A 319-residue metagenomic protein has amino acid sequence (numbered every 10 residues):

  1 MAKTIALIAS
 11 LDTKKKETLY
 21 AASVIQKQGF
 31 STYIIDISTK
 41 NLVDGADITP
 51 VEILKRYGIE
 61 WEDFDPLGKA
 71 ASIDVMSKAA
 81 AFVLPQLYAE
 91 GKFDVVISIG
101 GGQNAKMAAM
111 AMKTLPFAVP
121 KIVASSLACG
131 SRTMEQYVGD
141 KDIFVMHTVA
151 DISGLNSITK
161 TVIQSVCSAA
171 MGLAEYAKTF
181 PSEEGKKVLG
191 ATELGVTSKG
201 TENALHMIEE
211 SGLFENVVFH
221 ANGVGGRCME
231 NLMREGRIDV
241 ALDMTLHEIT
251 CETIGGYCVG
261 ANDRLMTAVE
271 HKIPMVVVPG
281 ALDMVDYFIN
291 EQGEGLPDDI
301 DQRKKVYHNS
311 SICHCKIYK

Functional and structural regions predicted by a protein language model:
A2-N41, V95, G101-V123: N-terminal phosphate-binding or glycine-rich loops at protein starts, especially the Walker A/P-loop of NTPases
S10-K16, D94-M107, A128, G190-T201 (+3 more regions): Gly/Ser/Thr-rich loops at beta-strand to alpha-helix junctions that form or flank small-molecule/cofactor-binding
K14-V24, Y33, T39-V51, E184-G223 (+2 more regions): Glycine-rich phosphate/diphosphate-binding loop of Rossmann-like nucleotide-binding domains
D44-K92: Phosphate/nucleotide-donor binding subsite
D65-G68, S131-V196: Cap/lid and interdomain-hinge subdomains that line or gate substrate/regulatory clefts in soluble alpha/beta enzymes
V95, M107-Y137, F144-H147, V217-A221 (+1 more regions): Short, acidic/small-residue loops that bind anionic groups at enzyme active sites
G100-F117, T201-A204, G255-R264: Short Gly/Thr/Asp-enriched flexible loops that form oxyanion-binding sites at enzyme active sites
H247-K319: A glycine- and small/hydrophobic-rich beta-loop-beta segment that serves as a flexible "lid/hinge" or phosphate-binding
